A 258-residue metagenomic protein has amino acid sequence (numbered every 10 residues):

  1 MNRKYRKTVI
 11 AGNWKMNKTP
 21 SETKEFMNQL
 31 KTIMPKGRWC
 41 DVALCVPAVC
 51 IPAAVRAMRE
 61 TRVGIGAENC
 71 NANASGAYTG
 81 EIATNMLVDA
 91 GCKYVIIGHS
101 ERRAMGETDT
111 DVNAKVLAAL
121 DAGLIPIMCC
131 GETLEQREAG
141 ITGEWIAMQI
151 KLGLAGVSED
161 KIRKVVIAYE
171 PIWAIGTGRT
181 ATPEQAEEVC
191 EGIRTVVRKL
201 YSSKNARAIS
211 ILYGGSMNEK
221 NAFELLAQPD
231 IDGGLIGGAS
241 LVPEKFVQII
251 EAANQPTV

Functional and structural regions predicted by a protein language model:
M1-V258: Active-site loop-to-helix "anion-binding N-cap" substructures in soluble metabolic enzymes
